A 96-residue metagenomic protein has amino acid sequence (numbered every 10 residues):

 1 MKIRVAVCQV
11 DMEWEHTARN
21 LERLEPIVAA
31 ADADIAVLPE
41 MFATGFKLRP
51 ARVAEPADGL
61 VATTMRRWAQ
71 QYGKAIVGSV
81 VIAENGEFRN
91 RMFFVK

Functional and structural regions predicted by a protein language model:
K2-H16, R91: Active-site-proximal beta-strand elements of phosphoester/diester hydrolases
T17, E25-K96: Cys-nucleophile CN-hydrolase/nitrilase-fold catalytic domain and related Cys-dependent amidase chemistry that acts on
